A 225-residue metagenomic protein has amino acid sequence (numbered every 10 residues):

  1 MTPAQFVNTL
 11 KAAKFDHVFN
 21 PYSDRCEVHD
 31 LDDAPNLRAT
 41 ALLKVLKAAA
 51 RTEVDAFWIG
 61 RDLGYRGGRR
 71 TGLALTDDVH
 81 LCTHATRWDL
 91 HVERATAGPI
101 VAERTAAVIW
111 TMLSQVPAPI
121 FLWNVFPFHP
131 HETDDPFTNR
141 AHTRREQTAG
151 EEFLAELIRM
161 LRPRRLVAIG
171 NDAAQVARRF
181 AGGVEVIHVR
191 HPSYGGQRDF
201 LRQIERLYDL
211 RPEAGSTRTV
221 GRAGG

Functional and structural regions predicted by a protein language model:
M1-R165, A173-Q175, F180, E185 (+1 more regions): A polyanion-binding, active-site-adjacent surface
G183-G215: Short, flexible loop segments at boundaries between secondary-structure elements
G215-G225: Extended, charge-rich low-complexity interaction segments
